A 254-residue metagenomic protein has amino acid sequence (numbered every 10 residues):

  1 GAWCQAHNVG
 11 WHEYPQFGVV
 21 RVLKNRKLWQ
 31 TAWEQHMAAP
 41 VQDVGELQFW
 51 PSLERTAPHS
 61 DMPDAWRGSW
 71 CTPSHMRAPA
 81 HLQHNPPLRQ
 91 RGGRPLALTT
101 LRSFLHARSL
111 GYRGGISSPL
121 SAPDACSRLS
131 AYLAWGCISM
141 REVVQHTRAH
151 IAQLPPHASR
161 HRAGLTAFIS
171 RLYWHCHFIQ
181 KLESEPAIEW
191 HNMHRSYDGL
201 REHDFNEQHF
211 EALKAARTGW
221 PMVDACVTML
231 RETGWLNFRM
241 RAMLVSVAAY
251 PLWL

Functional and structural regions predicted by a protein language model:
G1-I169, I179: Active-site "lid/cap" and pocket-lining segments within catalytic core domains
A125-L254: Active-site-proximal binding-pocket segments
